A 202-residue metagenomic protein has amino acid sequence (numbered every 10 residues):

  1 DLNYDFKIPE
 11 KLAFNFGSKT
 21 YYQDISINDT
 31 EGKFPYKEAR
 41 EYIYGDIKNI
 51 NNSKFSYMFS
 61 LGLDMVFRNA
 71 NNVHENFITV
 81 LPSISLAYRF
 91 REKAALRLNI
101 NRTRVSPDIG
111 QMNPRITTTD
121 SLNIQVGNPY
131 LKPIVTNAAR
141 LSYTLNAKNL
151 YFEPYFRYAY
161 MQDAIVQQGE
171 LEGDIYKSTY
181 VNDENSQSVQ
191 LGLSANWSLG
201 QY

Functional and structural regions predicted by a protein language model:
D1-V73, P82, R89, E153-Y158 (+1 more regions): Face-selective signature of the C-terminal outer-membrane beta-barrel domain
S26-K33, R68-V80, I109-T117, L122-I124 (+2 more regions): Outer-membrane beta-barrel translocator domains and adjoining extracellular loop/strand segments of Gram-negative
A39, N76-T79, P133-V135: Short, glycine/acidic-rich beta->alpha junctions
G62-D64, N101-V105, R115-T117, A159: Active/binding-pocket-proximal capping segment
R104-E153, S178-Q190, N196-S198: Outer-membrane beta-barrel signature, preferentially recognizing the C-terminal barrel domain of Gram-negative
M161-N185: Surface-exposed, extracytoplasmic segments of Gram-negative outer-membrane nutrient-acquisition systems
